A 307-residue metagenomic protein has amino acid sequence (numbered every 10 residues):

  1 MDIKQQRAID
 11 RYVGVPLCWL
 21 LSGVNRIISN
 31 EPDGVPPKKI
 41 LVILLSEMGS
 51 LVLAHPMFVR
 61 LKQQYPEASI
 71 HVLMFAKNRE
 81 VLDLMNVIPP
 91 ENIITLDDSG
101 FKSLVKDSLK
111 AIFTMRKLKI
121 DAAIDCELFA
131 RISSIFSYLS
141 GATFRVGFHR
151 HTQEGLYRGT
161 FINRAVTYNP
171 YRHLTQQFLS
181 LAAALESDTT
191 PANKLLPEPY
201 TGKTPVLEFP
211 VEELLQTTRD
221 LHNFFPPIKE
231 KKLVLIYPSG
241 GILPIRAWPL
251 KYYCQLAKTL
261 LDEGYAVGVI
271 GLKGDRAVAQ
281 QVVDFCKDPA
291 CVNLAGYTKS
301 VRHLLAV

Functional and structural regions predicted by a protein language model:
M1-V307: Catalytic machinery of carbohydrate-active enzymes, primarily nucleotide-sugar-dependent glycosyltransferases
